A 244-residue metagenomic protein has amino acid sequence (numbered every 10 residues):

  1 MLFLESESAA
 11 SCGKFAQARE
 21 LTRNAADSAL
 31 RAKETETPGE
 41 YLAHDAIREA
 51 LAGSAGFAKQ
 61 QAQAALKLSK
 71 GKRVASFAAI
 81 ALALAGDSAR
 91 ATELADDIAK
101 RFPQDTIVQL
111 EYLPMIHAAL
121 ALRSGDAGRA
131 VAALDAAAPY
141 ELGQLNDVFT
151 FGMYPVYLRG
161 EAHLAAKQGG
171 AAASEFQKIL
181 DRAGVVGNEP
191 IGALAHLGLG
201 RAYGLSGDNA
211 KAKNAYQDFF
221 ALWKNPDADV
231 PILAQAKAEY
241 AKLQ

Functional and structural regions predicted by a protein language model:
L4, H44, F77, A81 (+10 more regions): "A position-specific structural signal for the A-helix of alpha-solenoid helical repeats
R23, A83, F176-Q177, G204 (+1 more regions): TPR/TPR-like (Sel1-like) alpha-helical repeat modules
R23-L30, Q63-K67, D96-P103, D135-L145 (+2 more regions): Amphipathic alpha-helical segments of tetratricopeptide repeats
E36, S69, Q104, V108-L110 (+3 more regions): Residue signature of alpha-solenoid helical repeat architecture, marking inter-repeat boundaries and helix-start
